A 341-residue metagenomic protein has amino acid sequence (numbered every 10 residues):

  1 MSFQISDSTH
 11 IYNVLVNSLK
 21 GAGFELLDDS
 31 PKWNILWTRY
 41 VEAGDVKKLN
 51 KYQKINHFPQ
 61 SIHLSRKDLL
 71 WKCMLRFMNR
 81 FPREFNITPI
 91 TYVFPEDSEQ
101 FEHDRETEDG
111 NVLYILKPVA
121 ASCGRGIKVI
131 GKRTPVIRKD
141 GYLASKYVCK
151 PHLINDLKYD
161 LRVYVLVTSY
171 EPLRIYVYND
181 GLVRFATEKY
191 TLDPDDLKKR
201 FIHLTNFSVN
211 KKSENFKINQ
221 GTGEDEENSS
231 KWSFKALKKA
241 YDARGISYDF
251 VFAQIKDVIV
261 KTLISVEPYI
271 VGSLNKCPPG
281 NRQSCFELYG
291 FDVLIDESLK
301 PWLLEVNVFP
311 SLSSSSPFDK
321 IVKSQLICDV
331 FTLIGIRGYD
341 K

Functional and structural regions predicted by a protein language model:
S2-L113, A120-S122, K132-P135, I154: Conserved N-proximal alpha/beta basic substrate-recognition cap immediately N-terminal to, or forming the N-lobe
I5, N56-Q60, G245, D249 (+1 more regions): Short, charged/polar micro-motifs that form catalytic or ligand-binding hotspots
S30-T38, F85-F94, G272-Q283, S311 (+1 more regions): Short amphipathic alpha-helical segments embedded in low-complexity Lys/Glu-rich regions
N56, H203-N206, N307: Asparagine-centered polar/low-complexity signal
Q100, D104, E108-I115, V119-L288 (+2 more regions): Catalytic core of tubulin tyrosine ligase-like
N307-S315: Glycine-rich phosphate/pyrophosphate-binding beta-alpha loops
